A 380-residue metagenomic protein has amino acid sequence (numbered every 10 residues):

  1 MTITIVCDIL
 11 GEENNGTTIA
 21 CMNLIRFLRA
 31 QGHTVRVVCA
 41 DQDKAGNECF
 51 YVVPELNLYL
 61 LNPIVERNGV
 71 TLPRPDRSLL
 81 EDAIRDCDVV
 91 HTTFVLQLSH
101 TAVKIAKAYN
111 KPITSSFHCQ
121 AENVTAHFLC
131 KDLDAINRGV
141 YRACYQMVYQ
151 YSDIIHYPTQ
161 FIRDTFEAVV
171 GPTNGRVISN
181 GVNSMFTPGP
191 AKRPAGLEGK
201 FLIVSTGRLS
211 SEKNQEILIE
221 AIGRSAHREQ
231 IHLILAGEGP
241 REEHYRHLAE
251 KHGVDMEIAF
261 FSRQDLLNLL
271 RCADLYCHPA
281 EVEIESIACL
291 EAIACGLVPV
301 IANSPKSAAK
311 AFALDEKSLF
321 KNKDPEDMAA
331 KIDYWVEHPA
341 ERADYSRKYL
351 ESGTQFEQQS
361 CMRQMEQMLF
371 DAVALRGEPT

Functional and structural regions predicted by a protein language model:
T4, A195-G223: Conserved donor-binding/catalytic core segment of Leloir-type glycosyltransferases
D41, F161, G181: Carbohydrate-associated surface elements
I84, F260-F261, N268-A273: Short alpha-helical donor nucleotide-sugar binding micro-motif in glycosyltransferases
V95, E281: Aromatic "clamp/platform" in nucleotide-sugar-dependent glycosyltransferases that forms part of the donor/acceptor
A108, I136-I154, V169: Membrane-proximal helix-turn-helix segments that form the acceptor-binding/catalytic region of lipid-linked
E243-Q264: Nucleotide-activated donor-binding/catalytic signature segment of Leloir-type glycosyltransferases, i.e., the conserved
V298-A302: Short hydrophobic beta-strand element within catalytic cores of glycosyltransferases and related nucleotide-activated
L314-P325, Y334-P339: Conserved acidic donor-binding segment of nucleotide-sugar-dependent glycosyltransferases
